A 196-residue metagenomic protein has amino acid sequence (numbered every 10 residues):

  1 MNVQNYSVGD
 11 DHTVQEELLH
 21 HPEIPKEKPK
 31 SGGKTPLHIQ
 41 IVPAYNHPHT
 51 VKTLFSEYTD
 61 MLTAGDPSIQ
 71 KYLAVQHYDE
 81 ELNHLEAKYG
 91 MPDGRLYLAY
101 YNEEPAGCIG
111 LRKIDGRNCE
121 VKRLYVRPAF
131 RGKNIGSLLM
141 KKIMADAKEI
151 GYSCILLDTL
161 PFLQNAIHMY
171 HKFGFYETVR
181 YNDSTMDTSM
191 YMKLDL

Functional and structural regions predicted by a protein language model:
N2-H49, T53, E57: Conserved N-terminal entry element of GNAT/NAT acetyltransferase domains
H38-Y45, S56-L85: Conserved GNAT-fold acetyl-CoA-binding loop/helix
E81-L98: A short helix-loop-beta-strand connector motif used in the catalytic cores of GNAT acetyltransferases and, in some
M91-P92, K113-K122, R131, I150 (+1 more regions): A conserved beta-turn-beta hairpin within the catalytic core of GNAT-like acetyltransferases that forms part
L98, E104-R112, E120: Conserved beta-strand in the GNAT
K113, R127-K133, P161-F162: Active-site acidic-Proline motif in GNAT/NAT acetyltransferases
V126, G132-A145, H171-K172: Conserved acetyl-CoA-binding loop-helix of GNAT-fold acetyltransferases
S153-L196: C-terminal "cap" of GNAT-fold acetyltransferases
